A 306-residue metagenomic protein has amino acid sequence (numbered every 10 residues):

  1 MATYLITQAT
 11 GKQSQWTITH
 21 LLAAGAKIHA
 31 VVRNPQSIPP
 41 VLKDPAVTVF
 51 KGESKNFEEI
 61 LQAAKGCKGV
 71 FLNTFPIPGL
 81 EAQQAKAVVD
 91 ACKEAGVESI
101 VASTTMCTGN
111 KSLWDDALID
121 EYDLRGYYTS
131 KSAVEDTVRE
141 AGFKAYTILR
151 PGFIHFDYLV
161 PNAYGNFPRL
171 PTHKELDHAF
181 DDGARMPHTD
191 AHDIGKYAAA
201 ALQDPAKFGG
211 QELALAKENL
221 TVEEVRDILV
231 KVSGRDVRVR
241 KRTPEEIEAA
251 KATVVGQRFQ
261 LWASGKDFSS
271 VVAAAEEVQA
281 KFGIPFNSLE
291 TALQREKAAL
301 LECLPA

Functional and structural regions predicted by a protein language model:
M1-A2, A306: Universal eukaryotic N-terminal targeting presequences
A2-V41, K55-E58, L72, P76-Q83 (+4 more regions): Oxidoreductase cofactor-interface core, primarily capturing Rossmann-like NAD(P)-dependent enzymes
H29, T48-F50, R238-R242: General small-molecule cofactor/ligand-binding pocket signal
K43, V47-C67: Conserved Rossmann-fold cofactor-binding substructure of NAD(P)-dependent oxidoreductases
L61, K86-V89, A191-A199, F286-K297: Short, amphipathic alpha-helical "lid/cap" segments that border enzyme active or binding sites
A64, K68-F71, V101: N-terminal Rossmann-like NAD(P) cofactor-binding module of classical short-chain dehydrogenase/reductase
G66, A200, K231, R295-A298: Residues within well-ordered alpha-helical secondary structure of globular protein domains
F208, P244-A306: A hydrophobic C-terminal alpha-helical subdomain
